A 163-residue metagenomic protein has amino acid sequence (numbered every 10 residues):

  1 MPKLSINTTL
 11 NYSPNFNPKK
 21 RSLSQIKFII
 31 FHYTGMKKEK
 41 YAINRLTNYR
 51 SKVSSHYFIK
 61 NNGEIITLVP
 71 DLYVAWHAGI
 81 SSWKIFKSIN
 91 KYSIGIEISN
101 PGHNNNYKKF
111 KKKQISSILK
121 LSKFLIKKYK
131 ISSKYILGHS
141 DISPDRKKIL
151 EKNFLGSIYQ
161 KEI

Functional and structural regions predicted by a protein language model:
M1-K87: N-terminal catalytic cores of peptidoglycan-degrading enzymes
L4-I6, K87, P101-I163: Basic/polar, cationic surfaces and motifs that engage anionic cell-wall and phosphate/carboxylate ligands
S24-Q25, K91, I131: Structured loop/turn residues at beta-strand edges in well-structured enzyme cores
F28, S93, Y135: Hydrophobic "anchor" residues on beta-strands that sit immediately upstream of conserved functional sites
F31, I96, I118: Conserved, mostly hydrophobic/aromatic
Y33, I98, S140: Residues immediately flanking
T34, I94, L137: Short glycine-rich loop/turn motifs that provide flexible caps or phosphate-binding loops at active sites
K87-I98: Short coil-to-beta-strand
